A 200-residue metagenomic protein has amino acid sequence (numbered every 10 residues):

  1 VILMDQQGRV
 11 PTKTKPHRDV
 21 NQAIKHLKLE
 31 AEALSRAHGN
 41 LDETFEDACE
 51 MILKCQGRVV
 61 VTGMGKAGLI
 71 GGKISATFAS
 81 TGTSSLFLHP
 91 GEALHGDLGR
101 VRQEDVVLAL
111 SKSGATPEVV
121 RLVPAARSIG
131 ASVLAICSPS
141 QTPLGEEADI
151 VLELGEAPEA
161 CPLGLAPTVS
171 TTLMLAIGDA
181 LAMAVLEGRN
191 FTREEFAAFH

Functional and structural regions predicted by a protein language model:
V1-L3: Short, Lys/Arg-enriched N-terminal segments with co-localized hydrophobic residues within the first ~10-30 amino acids
D5, R9-T12, P16-G57: An N-terminal, well-structured beta->alpha segment
G57-A176, A180-L186: Glycine-rich phosphate-binding loops that contact phosphosugars or nucleotide phosphates
T192-H200: Long, charged amphipathic helices and adjacent flexible linkers at domain junctions
